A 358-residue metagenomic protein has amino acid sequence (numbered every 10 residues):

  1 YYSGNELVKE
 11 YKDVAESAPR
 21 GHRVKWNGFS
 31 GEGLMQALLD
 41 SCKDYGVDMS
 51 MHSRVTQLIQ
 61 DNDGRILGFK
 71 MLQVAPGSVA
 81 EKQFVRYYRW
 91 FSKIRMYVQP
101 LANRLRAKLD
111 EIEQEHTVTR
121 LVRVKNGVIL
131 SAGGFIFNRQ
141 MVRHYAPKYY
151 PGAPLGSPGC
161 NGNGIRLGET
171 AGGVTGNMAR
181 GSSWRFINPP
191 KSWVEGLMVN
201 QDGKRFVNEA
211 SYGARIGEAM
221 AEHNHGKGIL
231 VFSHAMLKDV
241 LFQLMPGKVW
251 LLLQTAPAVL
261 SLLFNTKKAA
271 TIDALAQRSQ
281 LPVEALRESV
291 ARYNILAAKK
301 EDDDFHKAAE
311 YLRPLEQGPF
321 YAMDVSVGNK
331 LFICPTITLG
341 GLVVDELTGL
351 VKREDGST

Functional and structural regions predicted by a protein language model:
Y1-V118, K125, R139-Q140, A297-A322: Conserved redox-cofactor binding core of oxidoreductases
A18-R20, V142-G152: Short glycine/proline- and charge-enriched loop/turn segments that cap or connect secondary-structure elements
G46, T119, W193-E195, T338-G341: Short loop/turn microsegments at loop-to-beta-strand junctions
K108-Q114, K148-G159: A short acidic, glycine-rich active-site loop that binds or catalyzes chemistry on phosphate/adenosine moieties
V122-G134, T358: Short hydrophobic core segments
G134-R139, G152-A179: Rossmann-like dinucleotide/flavin-binding elements
I165, V174-L281, A285: An anion/pyrophosphate-binding glycine-rich loop and adjacent beta-alpha core in soluble alpha-beta enzymes
A285-T358: A glycine-rich dinucleotide-binding beta-alpha-beta segment and adjacent secondary-structure elements that constitute
